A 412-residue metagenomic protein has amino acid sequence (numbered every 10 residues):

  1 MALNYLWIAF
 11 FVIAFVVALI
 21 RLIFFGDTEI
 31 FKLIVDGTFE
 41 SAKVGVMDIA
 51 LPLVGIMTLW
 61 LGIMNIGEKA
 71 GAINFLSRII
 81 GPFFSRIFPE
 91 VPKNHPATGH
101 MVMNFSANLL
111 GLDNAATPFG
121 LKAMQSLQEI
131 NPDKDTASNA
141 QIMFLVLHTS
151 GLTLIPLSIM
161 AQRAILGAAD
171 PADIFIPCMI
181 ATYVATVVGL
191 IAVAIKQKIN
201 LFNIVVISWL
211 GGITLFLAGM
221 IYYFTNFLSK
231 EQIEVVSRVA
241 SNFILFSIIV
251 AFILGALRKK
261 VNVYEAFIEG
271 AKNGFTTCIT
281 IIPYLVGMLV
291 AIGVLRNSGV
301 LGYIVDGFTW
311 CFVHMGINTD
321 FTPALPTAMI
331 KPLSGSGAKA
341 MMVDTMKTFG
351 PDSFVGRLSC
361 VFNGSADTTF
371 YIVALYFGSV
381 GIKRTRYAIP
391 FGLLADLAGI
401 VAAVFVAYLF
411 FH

Functional and structural regions predicted by a protein language model:
M1-G55, A164-R296, V313-H314, Y387-H412: Signature of multi-pass transmembrane helix bundles
V12, W60, K69, L109 (+7 more regions): Short glycine/serine/threonine-biased micro-segments
E29-E129, K259-T348: Membrane-embedded alpha-helical segments and adjacent helix-loop junctions characteristic of multi-pass solute
F39, T98, D135-S138, F246-S247 (+2 more regions): Short hydrophobic/aromatic segments of transmembrane alpha-helices and their interfaces
S41, S77, S85, S106 (+15 more regions): Generic serine detector
L61, H95-A97, A137-A140, N242 (+7 more regions): Sparse, context-dependent recognition of short Cys/His-centered cofactor- or disulfide-binding micro-motifs
A115-A116, A123-A164, A168-I199, L325-H412: C-terminal transmembrane helix pair
